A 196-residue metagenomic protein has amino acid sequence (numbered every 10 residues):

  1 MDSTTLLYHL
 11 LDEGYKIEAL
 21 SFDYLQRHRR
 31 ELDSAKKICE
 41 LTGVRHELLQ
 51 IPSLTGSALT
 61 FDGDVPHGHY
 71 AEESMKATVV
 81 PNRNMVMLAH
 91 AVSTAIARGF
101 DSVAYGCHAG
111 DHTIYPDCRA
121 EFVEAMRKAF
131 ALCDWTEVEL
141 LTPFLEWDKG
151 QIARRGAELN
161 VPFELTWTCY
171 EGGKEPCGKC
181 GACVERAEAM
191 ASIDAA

Functional and structural regions predicted by a protein language model:
M1-N160: ATP-dependent adenylation/nucleotidyltransferase module used to activate substrates
A89, L165-E188: Local cysteine-cluster metal-coordination motifs and their immediate loop/turn environment, predominantly Fe-S cluster
D111, M190-A191: Glycine-rich nucleotide phosphate-binding loop and flanking beta-alpha elements of Rossmann-like dinucleotide-binding
G172-G173, D194-A196: Short cysteine/histidine-rich metal-coordination sites, predominantly Zn2+-binding motifs
A187, I193-D194: Flexible, glycine-/basic-rich loop-and-beta segments that form/coincide with the SAM-dependent methyltransferase
